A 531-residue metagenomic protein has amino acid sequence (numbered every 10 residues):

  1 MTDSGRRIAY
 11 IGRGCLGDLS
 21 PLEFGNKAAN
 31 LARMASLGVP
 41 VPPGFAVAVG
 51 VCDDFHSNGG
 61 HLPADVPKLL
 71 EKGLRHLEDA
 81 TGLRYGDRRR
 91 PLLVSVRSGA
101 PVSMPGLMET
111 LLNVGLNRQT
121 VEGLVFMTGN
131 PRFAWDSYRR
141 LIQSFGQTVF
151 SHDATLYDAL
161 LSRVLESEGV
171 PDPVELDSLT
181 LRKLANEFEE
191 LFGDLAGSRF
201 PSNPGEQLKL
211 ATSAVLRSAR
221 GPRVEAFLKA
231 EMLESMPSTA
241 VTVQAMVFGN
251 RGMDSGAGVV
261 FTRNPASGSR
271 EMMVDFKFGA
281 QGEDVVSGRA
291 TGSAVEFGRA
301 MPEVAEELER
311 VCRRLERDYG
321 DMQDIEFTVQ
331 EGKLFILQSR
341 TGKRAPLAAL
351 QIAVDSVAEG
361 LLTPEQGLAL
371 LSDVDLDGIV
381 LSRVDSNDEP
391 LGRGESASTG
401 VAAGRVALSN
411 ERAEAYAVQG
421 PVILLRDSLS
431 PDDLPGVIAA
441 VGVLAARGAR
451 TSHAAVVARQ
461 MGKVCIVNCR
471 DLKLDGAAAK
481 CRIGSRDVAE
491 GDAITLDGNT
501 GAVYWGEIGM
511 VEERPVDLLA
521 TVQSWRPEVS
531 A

Functional and structural regions predicted by a protein language model:
M1-D388, G392, E411-I423, S428-P435 (+7 more regions): Nucleotide/phosphate-binding sheet-loop regions of phosphoryl- and nucleotidyl-transfer enzymes
G288-A290, Q351-A358, A446-R447, V511-E528: A signal for specific C-terminal beta-sheet/loop modules enriched in small/flexible residues with GP/PG/PP motifs
A402, V406-A407: Long, structured protein-protein interaction/assembly regions in large complexes
V467-R470: A short glycine-rich beta-strand->turn/loop micro-motif centered on a GG-aromatic cluster
G484-A531: Internal insertion modules embedded within essential enzymes
